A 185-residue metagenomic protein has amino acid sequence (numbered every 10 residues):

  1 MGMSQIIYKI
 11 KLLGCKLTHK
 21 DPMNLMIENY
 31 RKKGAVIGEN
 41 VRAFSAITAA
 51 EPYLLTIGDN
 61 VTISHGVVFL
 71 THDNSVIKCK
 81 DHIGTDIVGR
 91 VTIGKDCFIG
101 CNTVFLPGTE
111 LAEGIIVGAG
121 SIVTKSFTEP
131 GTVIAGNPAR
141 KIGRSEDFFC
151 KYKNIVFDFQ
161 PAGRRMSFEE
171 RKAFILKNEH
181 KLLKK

Functional and structural regions predicted by a protein language model:
M1-A46: Extended, small-residue-rich solenoid/repeat segments and analogous flexible loops that form exposed scaffolds
M1-Q5, L106-E113, G118-A135, P161-K185: Contiguous hydrophobic segments
I10, P22, V68-V76, G143 (+1 more regions): Residue-level signal for functionally critical sites in structured catalytic/ligand-binding pockets
L12-L13, L17, L25, L54-L55 (+5 more regions): Generic detector of leucine side chains in alpha-helical contexts
K20-M23, E51, G163, K184: Intrinsic-disorder/low-complexity, polar/charged segments
Y30-K32, V36-A135, A139-K141: Structural signal for interior beta-strand "rungs" in well-ordered beta-sheet cores of soluble enzyme domains
K32, D86-I99, V104, N137-K185: C-terminal segments of enzyme domains that contribute to small-molecule binding surfaces
